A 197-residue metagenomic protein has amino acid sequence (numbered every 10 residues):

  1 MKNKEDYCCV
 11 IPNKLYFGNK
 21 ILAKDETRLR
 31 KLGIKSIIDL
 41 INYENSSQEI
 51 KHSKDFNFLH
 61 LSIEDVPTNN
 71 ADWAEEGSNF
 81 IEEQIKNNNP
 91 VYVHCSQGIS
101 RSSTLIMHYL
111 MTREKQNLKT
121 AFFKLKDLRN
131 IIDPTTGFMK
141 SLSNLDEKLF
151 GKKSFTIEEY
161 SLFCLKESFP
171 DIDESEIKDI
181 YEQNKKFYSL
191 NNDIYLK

Functional and structural regions predicted by a protein language model:
K2-V93, Q97, T112-N144, L149-G151: Cysteine-based protein phosphatase catalytic domain of the PTP/DSP
D25, M107, K186-F187: Short, solvent-exposed helix-helix connector turns and helix-capping sites enriched in acidic/polar residues
S100: Short functional micro-motifs and their immediate structural scaffolds
S103-T112: Short, small-residue alpha-helix embedded
L105-I106, A121, S161, L165: Generic structural signal for hydrophobic residues
K126, S143-K197: Short, amphipathic alpha-helical interaction segments embedded in low-complexity terminal/linker regions of eukaryotic
